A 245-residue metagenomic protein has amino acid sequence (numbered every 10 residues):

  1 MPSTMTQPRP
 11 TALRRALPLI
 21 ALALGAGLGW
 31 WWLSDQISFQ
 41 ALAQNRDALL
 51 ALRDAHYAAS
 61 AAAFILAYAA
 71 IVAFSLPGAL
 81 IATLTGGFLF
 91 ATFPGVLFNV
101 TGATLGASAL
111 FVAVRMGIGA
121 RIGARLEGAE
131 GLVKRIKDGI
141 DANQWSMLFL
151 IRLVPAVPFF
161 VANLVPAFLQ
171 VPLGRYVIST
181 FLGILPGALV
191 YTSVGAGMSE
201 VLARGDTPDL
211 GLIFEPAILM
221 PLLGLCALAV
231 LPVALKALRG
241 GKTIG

Functional and structural regions predicted by a protein language model:
P2-A16, G27-F64, T104-N163, F168-L173 (+2 more regions): Membrane-interfacial helix-loop-helix
L13-A23, P216-A227: Hydrophobic H-region at the start of alpha-helical membrane spans
L22, A58-A62, S75: Hydrophobic alpha-helical transmembrane segments of multipass membrane transporters and ion channels, focusing on
W30-D35, S75, G87, V194-A196: Juxtamembrane "helix exit" motif at the C-terminal ends of alpha-helical transmembrane segments in multi-pass membrane
L66, A70, L97, T101-L105 (+2 more regions): Hydrophobic residues within alpha-helical transmembrane segments of multi-pass solute transporters/permease subunits
Y68-L97, A156-L164, G174, I184-V190: Transmembrane helix boundary and interhelical junction motifs in multipass membrane proteins
L182-E200: Juxtamembrane non-transmembrane "cap" segments at the membrane-aqueous interface of multi-pass membrane proteins
